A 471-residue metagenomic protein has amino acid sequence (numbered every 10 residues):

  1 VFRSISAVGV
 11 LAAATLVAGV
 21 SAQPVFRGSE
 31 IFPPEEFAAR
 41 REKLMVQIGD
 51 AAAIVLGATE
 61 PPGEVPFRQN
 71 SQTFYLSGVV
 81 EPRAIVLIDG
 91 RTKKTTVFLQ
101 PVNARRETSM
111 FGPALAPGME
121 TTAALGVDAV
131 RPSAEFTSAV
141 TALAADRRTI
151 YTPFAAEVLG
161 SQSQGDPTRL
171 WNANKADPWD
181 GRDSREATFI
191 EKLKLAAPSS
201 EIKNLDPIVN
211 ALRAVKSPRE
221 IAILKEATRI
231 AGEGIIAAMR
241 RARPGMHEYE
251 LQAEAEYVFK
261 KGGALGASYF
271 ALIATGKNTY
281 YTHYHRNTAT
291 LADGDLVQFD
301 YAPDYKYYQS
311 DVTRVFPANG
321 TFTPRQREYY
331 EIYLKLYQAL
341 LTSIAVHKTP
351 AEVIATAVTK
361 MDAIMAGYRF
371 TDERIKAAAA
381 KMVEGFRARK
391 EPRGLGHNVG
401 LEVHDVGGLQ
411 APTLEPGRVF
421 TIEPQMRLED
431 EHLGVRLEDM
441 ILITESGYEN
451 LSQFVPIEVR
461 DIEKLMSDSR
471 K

Functional and structural regions predicted by a protein language model:
V1-R3, A18-K471: Active-site neighborhoods and metal-handling regions in enzymes and metal-associated proteins
A7-G19: Bacterial N-terminal signal peptides
